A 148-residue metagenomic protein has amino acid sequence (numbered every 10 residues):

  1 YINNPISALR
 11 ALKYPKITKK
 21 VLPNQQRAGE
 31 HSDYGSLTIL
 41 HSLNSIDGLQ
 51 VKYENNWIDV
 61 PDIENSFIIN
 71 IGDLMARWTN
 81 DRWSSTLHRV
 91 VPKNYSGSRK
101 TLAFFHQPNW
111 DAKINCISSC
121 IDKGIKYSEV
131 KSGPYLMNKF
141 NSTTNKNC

Functional and structural regions predicted by a protein language model:
Y1-C148: C-terminal flanking tails of non-heme Fe-dependent oxygenases
